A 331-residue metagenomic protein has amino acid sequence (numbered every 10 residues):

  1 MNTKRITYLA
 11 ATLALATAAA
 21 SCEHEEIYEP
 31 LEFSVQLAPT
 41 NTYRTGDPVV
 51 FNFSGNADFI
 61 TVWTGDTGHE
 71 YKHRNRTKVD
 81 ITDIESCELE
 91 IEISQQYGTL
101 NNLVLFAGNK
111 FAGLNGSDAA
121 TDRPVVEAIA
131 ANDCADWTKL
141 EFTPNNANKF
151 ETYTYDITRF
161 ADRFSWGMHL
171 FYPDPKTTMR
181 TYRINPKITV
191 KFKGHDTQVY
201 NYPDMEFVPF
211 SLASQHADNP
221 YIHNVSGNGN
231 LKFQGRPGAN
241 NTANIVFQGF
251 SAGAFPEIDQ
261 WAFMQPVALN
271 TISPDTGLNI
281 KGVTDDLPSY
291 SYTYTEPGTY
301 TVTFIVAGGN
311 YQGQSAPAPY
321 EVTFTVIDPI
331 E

Functional and structural regions predicted by a protein language model:
A18-S21: C-terminal motif of bacterial Sec signal peptides marking the signal peptidase cleavage site
E23-N102, A107-N115, P297, G313 (+1 more regions): Acidic/polar, low-complexity intrinsically disordered N-terminal segments immediately downstream of a Sec signal
Y43, T284, P288-E296, Y300: Residue-level recognition of secondary-structure-to-loop junctions
P124-R159: Extracellular carbohydrate recognition and processing domains and analogous Trp-centered ligand-binding platforms
M168-K176: Short beta-strand-plus-loop segments that form exposed binding edges in beta-rich domains
D174-P175, A307-Q314: Short, solvent-exposed loop/turn segments at the edges of extracellular beta-sandwich modules
P175-P220: Exposed low-complexity, polar/acidic, P/S/T/G-rich flexible segments that act as propeptides, protease-susceptible
